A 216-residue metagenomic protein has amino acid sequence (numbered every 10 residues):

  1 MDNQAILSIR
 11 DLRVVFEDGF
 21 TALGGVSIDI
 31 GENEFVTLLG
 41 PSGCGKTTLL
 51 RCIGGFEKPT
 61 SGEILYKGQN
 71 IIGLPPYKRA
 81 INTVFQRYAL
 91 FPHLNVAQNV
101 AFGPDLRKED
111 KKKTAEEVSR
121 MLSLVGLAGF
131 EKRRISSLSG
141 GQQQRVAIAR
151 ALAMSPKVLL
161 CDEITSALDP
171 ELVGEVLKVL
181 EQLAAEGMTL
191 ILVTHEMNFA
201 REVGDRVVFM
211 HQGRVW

Functional and structural regions predicted by a protein language model:
N70, K112-F130: Conserved ABC ATPase "signature" region
A97-D105, A115, S119: Short helical segment in ABC ATPase nucleotide-binding domains corresponding to the A-loop/adjacent helical element
F102, R133-S136, M154, E186: Conserved signature/switch motifs of ABC ATPase nucleotide-binding domains
L159-D162: Catalytic Walker B motif of ABC-type/P-loop ATPase nucleotide-binding domains
V173-E186: Helical segment within the ABC ATPase nucleotide-binding domain
T194-H195: H-loop/switch region of ABC-family ATPase nucleotide-binding domains
A200-E202: A short, surface-exposed alpha-helical micro-motif characterized by mixed small hydrophobic and charged/polar residues
